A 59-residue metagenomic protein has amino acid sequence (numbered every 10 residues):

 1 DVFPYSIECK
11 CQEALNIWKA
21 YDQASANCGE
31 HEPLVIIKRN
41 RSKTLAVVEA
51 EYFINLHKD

Functional and structural regions predicted by a protein language model:
D1-D59: Catalytic phosphate/metal-binding cores of nucleic-acid and nucleotide-processing enzymes, i.e., regions that mediate
